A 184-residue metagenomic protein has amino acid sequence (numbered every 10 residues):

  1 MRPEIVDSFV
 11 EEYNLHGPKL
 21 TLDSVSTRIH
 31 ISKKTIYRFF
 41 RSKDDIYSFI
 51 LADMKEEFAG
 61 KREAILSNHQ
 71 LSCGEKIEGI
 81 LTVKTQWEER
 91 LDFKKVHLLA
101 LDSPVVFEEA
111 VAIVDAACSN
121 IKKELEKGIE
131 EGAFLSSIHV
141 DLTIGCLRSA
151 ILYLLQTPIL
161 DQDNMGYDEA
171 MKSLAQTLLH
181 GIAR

Functional and structural regions predicted by a protein language model:
E4, S8, E12-D45, F49: Helix-turn-helix
L22, A52-A59: Short, basic, alpha-helical segments at the C-terminal edge of helix-turn-helix-like DNA-binding modules
L51, K55, F107-C118, I144 (+2 more regions): Amphipathic, non-transmembrane alpha-helical scaffold segments
E63-R90, I144-L147: Hydrophobic alpha-helical connector segments
I65, H69, K95-L101, L154 (+1 more regions): Secondary-structure edge/capping motif, primarily at the C-terminal ends of alpha-helices and the immediately following
E75, G79, Q86, S119 (+4 more regions): C-terminal peripheral helix-coil segments that are non-catalytic and often amphipathic
T85-K122: Short secondary-structure transition hinges
